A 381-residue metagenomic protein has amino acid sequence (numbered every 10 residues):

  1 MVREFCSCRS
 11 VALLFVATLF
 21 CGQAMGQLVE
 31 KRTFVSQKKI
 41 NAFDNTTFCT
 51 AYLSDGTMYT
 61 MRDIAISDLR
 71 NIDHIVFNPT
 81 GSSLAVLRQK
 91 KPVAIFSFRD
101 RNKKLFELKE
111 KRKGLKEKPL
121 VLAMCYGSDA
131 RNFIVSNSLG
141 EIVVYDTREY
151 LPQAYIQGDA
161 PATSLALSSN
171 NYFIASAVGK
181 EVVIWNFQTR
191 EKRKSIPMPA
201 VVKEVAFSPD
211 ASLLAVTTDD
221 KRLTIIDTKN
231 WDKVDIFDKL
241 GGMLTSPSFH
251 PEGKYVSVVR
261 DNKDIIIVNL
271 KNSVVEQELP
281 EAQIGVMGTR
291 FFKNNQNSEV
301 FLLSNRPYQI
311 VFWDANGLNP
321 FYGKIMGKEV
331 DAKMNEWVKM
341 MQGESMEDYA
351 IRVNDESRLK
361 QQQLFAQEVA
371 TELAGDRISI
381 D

Functional and structural regions predicted by a protein language model:
G26-I40, M61-I64: A short helix->beta-strand "capping" segment at the edge of beta-propeller domains
F34-K39, I66-N71, K109-V121, I156-A162 (+3 more regions): WD40/WD-repeat beta-propeller blade N-cap
N41-F43, T50, I75, M124 (+4 more regions): Hydrophobic core register within WD40 beta-propeller blades
N45, P79-T80, S128-D129, S169-N170 (+3 more regions): Residue-level detector of Asp-centered blade-edge/turn motifs that repeat once per structural unit in beta-propeller
C49-T50, L84, F133, I174 (+3 more regions): Hydrophobic beta-strand positions that form the internal "hydrophobic ladder" of WD40/Gbeta-like beta-propeller blades
G56, K91, L139-G140, K180-V182 (+3 more regions): Short coil/turn segments within WD40 beta-propeller repeats
Y59-M61, V93-F96, I142-Y145, W185 (+3 more regions): WD40-repeat beta-propellers
R62-I64, F98-R101, T147-Y150, F187-R190 (+3 more regions): Short loop/turn segments that connect beta-strands within beta-propeller blades
